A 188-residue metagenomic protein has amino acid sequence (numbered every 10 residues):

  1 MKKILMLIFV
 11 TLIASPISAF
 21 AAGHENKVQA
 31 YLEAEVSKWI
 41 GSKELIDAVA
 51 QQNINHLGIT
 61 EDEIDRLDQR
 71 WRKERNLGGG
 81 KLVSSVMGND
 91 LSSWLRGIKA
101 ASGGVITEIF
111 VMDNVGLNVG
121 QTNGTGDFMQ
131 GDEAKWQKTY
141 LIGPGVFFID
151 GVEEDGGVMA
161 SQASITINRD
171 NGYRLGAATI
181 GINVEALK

Functional and structural regions predicted by a protein language model:
M1-I4: Positively charged n-region of N-terminal signal peptides that target proteins for export
M6-P16: Bacterial N-terminal signal peptides
A19-G23: Boundary at the C-terminal end of the N-terminal hydrophobic targeting segment
E25-T125: Extracytoplasmic/periplasmic sensory segments of membrane signal-transduction proteins
G80-L95, G124-V152: Extracytoplasmic/periplasmic sensor domains and loops in membrane signaling proteins
G157-T166: A short beta-strand signature within small-molecule sensing/ligand-binding domains used in signal transduction
N168-A178: Short hydrophobic/glycine-rich mini-motifs in sensory/regulatory modules that couple input to downstream signaling
I180-K188: Helix-start (N-cap) segments at beta->loop->alpha junctions that couple sensory/regulatory domains to adjoining helices
